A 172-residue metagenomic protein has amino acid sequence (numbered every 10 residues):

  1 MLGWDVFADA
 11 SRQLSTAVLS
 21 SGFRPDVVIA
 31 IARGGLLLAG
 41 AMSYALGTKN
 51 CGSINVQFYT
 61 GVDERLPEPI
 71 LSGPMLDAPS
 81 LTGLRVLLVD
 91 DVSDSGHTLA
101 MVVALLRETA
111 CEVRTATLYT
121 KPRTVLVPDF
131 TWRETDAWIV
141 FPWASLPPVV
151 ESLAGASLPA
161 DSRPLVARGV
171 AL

Functional and structural regions predicted by a protein language model:
M1-L172: PRPP-associated nucleotide enzymes
